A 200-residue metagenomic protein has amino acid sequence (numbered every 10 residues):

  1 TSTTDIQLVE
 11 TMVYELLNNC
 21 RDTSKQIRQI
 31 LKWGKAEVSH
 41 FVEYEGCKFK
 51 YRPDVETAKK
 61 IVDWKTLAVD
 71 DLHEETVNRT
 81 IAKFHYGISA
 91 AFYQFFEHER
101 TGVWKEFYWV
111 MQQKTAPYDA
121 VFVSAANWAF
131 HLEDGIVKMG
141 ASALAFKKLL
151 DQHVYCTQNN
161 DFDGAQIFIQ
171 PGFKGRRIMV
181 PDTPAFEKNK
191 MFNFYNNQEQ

Functional and structural regions predicted by a protein language model:
T1-I6, E10, N18-T23, V69-H73 (+4 more regions): General structural signal for secondary-structure boundaries
T1-R52: Metal-dependent nuclease catalytic cores that hydrolyze phosphodiester bonds in DNA/RNA, characterized by
T1-T4, T11, T23, T57 (+7 more regions): Residue-identity detector for threonine
E10, E15, E37, E43-E45 (+8 more regions): Glutamate identity and glutamate-enriched acidic tracts
Q26-I30, T57-I61, E97-K105: Secondary-structure boundary elements
A36, I61, F107-W109: Conserved beta-strand scaffold positions in the cores of enzyme catalytic domains, especially in NTP/NDP-utilizing
H40-G87: Non-catalytic protein-protein interaction segments used by genome-maintenance enzymes to assemble and couple activities
T80-G87, F92-Q200: Metal-dependent nuclease catalytic regions and adjoining charged, substrate-binding loops involved in nucleic-acid end
